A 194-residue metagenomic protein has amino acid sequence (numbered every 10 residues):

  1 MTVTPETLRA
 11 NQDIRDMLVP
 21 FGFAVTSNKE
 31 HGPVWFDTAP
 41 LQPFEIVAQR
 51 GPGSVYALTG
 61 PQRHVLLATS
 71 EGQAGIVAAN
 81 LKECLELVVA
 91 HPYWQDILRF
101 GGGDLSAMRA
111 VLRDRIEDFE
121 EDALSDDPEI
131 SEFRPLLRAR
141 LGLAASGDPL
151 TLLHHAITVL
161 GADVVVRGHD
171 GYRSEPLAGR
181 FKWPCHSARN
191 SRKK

Functional and structural regions predicted by a protein language model:
M1-G72, F119-K194: A surface-exposed partner-binding patch
E71-M108: Compact, glycine/acidic-enriched structural inserts
D96-L124, I130-L136: Hydrophobic alpha-helical interaction segments
